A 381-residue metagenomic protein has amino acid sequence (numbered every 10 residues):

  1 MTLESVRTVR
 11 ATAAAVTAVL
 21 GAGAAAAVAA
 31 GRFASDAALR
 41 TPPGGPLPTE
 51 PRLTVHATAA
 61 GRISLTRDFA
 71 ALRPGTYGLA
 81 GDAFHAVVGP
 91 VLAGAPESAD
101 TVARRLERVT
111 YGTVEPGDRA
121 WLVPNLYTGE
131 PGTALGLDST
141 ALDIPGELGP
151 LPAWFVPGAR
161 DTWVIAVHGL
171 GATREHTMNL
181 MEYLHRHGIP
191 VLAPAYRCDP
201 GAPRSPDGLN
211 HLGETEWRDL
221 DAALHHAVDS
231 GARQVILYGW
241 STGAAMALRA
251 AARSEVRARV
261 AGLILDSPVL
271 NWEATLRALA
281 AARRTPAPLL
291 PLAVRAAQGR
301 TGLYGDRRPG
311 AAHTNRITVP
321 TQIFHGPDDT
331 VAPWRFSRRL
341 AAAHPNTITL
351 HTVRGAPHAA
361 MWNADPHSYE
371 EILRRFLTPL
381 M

Functional and structural regions predicted by a protein language model:
M1-G136: N-terminal targeting or regulatory segments adjacent to alpha/beta-hydrolase or S9 domains
E147-P203: Short, surface-exposed "cap/lid" segments of acyl-processing enzymes
L209-S230: Alpha/beta-hydrolase active-site loop
Y238-A247: Gly/Ala-rich beta-loop-alpha elbow adjacent to hydrolase catalytic centers
A252-D306: Hydrolase active-site cap/lid region
R316-T318, I323-H325, D329: Short beta-strand/loop motif that positions the catalytic acidic residue of the alpha/beta-hydrolase fold
T330-F336, M361: Conserved alpha/beta-hydrolase "acid-adjacent" motif
A356-E370: Catalytic histidine-centered segment of alpha/beta-hydrolase-like enzymes
